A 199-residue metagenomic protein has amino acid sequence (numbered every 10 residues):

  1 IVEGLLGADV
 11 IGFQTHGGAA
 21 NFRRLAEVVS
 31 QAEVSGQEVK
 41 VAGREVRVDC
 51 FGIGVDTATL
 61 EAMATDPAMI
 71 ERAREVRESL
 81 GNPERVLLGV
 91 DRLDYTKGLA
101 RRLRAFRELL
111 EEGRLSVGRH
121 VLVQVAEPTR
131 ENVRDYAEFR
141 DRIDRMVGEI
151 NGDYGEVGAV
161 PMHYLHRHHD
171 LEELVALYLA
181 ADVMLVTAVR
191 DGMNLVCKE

Functional and structural regions predicted by a protein language model:
I1-E199: Catalytic cores of carbohydrate-active enzymes across secretory and cytosolic contexts
